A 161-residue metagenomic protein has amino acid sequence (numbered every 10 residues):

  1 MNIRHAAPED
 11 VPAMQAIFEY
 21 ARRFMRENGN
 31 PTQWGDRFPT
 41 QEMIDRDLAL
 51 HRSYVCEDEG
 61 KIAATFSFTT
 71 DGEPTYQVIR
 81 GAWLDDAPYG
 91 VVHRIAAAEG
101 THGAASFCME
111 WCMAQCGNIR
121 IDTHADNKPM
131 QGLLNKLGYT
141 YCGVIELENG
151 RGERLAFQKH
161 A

Functional and structural regions predicted by a protein language model:
N2-A16: A short beta-loop-alpha structural element at the N-terminal edge of CoA-dependent acyl/N-acetyltransferase catalytic
R22-E42: Conserved GNAT-fold acetyl-CoA-binding loop/helix
V55, K61-D71: Conserved beta-strand in the GNAT
S67-G100: Conserved acyl-donor/pantetheine-binding loop and adjacent beta-alpha core of acyl/acetyltransferases and related
A97-A114, Q131-K136: Conserved acetyl-CoA-binding loop-helix of GNAT-fold acetyltransferases
Q115-D126: Conserved GNAT acetyl-CoA-binding A-motif
D122, T140-R154: Conserved catalytic-core motifs of GNAT/GCN5-like acyltransferases
D126-G143: Conserved active-site alpha-helix within GNAT-family acetyltransferase domains
